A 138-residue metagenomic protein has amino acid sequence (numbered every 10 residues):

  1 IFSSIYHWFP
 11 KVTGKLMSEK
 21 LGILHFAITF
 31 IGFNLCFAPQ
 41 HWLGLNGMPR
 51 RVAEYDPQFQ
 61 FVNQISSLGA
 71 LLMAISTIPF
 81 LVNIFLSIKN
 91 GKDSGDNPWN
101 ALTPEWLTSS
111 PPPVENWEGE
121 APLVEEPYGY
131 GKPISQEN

Functional and structural regions predicted by a protein language model:
I1-H25, P39-F61, V82-A101: Juxtamembrane membrane-water interface segments of multi-pass membrane proteins, especially cytoplasmic-side
F26-I28, A70: A general structural signal for short secondary-structure junctions and capping/turn motifs
T29-F30, I65: A structural signal for short secondary-structure junctions
F30-A38: Aromatic-anchored segments of alpha-helical transmembrane domains
F33, L45, A70: Gly/Ser/Thr-rich helix-start
C36, M48, M73: Short, electropositive, low-hydrophobicity segments enriched in small/polar residues
P49-Q58, S87-N138: Extramembrane terminal tails and long inter-domain/linker segments of multi-pass membrane proteins
V62-T77: Hydrophobic alpha-helical transmembrane segments
